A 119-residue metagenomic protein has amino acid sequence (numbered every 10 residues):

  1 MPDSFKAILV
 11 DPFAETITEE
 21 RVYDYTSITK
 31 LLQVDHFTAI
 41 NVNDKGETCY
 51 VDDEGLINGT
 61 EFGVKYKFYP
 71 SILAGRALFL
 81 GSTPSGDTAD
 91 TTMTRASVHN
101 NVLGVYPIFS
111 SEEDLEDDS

Functional and structural regions predicted by a protein language model:
P2-S119: Domain-length accessory/inserted modules outside core catalytic folds
